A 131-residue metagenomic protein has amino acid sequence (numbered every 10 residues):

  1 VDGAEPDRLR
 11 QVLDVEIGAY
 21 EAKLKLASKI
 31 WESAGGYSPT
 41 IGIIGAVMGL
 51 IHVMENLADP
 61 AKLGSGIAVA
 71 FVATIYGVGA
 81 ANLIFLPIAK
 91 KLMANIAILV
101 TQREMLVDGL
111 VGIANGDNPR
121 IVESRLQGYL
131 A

Functional and structural regions predicted by a protein language model:
V1, D14, M48-I51, E55 (+1 more regions): Regular secondary-structure segments
V1-Q11, L24-K29, N115-G116: Short, non-transmembrane cytosolic segments of multipass membrane proteins
D2, N118-V122, Y129-A131: Glycine- and small-hydrophobic-enriched helix-loop-helix hairpins
D7, Q11, N82-K90, R120 (+1 more regions): Short helix-terminus and kink motifs of transmembrane alpha helices, predominantly at the cytoplasmic interface
L9, I30, A46, Q102-L106: N-terminal alpha-helical segment
V15-A19, G112, G128-A131: A short structural micro-motif
E16-N95: Helix-termination/interfacial motifs at the ends of transmembrane alpha-helices
N95-N115, R120: Membrane-cytosol interface motif
